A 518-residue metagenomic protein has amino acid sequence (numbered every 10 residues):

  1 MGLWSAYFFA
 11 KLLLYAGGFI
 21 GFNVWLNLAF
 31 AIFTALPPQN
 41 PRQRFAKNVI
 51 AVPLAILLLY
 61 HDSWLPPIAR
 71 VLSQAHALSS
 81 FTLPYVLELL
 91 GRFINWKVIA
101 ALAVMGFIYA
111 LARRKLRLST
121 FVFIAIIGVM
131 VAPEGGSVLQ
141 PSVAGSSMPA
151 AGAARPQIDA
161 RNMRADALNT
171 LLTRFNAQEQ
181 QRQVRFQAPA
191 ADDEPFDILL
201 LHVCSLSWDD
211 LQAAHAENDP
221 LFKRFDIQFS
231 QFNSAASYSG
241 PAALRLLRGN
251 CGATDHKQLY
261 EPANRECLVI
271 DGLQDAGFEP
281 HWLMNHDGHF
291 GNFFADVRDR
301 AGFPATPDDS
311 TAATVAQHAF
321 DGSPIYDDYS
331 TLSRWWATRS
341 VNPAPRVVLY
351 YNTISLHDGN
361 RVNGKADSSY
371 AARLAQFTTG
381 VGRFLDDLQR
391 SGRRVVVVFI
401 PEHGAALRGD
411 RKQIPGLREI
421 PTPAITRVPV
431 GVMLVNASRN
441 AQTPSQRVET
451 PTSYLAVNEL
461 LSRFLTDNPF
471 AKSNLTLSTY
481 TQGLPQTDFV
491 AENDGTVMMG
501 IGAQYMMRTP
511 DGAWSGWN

Functional and structural regions predicted by a protein language model:
M1-M148: Transmembrane and membrane-interface helices of multi-pass, inner-membrane envelope-modifying transferases
G136-R361, R427, Y454-S478, G483: Active-site-proximal alpha/beta segments of enzymes that process anionic O-linked groups
C204, L273, V381, V397 (+3 more regions): Generic structural signal for small/hydrophobic residues in well-ordered secondary structure, especially within
Y260-R265, D367-A375, R418-T426, R439-L461 (+1 more regions): A short beta-strand-to-alpha-helix junction
L273-A276, F384-R393: A structural motif corresponding to the C-terminal end of an alpha-helix and its immediate exit/capping segment
G291, W335-T379, R383, A406-L417: Active-site His/acidic residue clusters
R394, I400-N440: Histidine-centered active-site microenvironments of extracellular/periplasmic hydrolases and transferases
L465, P469-N518: Phosphate/adenylate-binding glycine loop and adjacent helical scaffold
